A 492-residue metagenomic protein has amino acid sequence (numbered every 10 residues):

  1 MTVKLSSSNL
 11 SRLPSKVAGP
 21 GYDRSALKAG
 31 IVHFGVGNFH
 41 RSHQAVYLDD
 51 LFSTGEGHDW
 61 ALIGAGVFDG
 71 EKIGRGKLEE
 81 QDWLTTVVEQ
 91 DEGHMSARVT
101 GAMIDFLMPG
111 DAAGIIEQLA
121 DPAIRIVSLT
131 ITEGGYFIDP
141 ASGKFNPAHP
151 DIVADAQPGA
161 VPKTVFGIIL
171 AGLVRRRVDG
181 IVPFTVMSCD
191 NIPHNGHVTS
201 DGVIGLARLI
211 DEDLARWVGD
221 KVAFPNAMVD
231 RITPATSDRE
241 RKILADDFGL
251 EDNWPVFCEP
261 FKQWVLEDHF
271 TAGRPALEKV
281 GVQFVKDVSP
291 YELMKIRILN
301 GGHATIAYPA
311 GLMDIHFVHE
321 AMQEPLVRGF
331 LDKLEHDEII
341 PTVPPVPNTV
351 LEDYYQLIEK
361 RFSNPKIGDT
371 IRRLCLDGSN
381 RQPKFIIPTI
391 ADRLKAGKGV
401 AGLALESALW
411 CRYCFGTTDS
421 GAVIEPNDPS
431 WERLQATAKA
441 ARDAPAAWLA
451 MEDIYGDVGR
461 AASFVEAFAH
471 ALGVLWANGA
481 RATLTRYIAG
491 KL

Functional and structural regions predicted by a protein language model:
M1-L492: Substrate/ligand-engaging "lid" and interaction regions
